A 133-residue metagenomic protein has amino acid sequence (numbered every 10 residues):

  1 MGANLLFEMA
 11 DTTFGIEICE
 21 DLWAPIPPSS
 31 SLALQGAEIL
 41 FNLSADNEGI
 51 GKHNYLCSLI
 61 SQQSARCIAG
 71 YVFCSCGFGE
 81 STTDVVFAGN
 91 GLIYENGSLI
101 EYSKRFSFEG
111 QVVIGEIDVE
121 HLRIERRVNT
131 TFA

Functional and structural regions predicted by a protein language model:
M1-N4, G89: Glycine-centered loop/turn motifs
A3-I16: Beta-strand-turn-beta hairpins that frame and shape the catalytic cleft of phosphate-ester-processing enzymes
A3-N4, S31, D118: Secondary-structure junction/capping motif
A10, Y94-S98, I117-V119: Short acidic-glycine loop/turn motifs at beta-strand connectors
E20-V113: CN hydrolase (nitrilase-like) catalytic-core segments centered on the catalytic cysteine and neighboring Lys/Glu
R105-N129: A short, polar/charged loop-to-alpha-helix boundary motif
T131-A133: Long, compositionally biased intrinsically disordered regions
